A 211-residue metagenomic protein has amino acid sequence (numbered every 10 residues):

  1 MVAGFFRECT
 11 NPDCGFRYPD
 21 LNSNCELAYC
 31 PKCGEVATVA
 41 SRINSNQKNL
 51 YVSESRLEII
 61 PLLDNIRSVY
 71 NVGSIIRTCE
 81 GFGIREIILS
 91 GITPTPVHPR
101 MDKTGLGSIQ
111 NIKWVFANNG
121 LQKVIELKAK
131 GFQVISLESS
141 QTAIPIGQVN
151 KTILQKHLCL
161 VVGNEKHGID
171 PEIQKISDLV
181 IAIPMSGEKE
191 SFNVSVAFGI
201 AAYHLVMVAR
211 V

Functional and structural regions predicted by a protein language model:
A3-C9, N24-C25: Flanking scaffold residues of small Cys/His-coordinated metal-binding clusters
C9-P12, C30-C33: Short cysteine-rich clusters marking metal-coordination/redox-active sites
P12-R17, V36: Cys/His-rich metal-chelating microdomains
G15-P19, P171-V211: Structured adenosyl-cofactor binding patch, chiefly the S-adenosyl-L-methionine
D20-Y29: Short linker/helix segments within small regulatory modules
P31-I43: Short Cys/His-rich micro-motifs in 6-15 aa windows
T38, Q47-S140, V206-M207: RNA substrate-binding interface of SAM-dependent RNA methyltransferases
S139-I173, D178-M185: Active-site/ligand-binding-proximal alpha/beta "capping" segment
